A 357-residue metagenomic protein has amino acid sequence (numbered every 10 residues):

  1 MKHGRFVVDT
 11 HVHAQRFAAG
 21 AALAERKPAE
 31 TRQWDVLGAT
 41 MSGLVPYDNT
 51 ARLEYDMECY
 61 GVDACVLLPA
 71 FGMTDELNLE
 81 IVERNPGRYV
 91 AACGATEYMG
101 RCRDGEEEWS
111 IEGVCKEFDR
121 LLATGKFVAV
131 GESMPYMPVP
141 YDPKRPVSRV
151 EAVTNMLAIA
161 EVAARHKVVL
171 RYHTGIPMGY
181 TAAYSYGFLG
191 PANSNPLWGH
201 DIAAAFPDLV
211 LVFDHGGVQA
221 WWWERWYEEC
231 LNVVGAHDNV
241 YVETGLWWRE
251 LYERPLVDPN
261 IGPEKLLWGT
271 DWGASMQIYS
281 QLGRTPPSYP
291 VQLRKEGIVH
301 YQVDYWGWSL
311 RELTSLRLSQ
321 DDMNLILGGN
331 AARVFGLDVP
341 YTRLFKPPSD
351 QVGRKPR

Functional and structural regions predicted by a protein language model:
M1-A70, T74: An N-terminally biased module of ancient metal coordination in phosphate/nucleic-acid-related enzymes
V8-V12, A64-L67, V90-G94, V130-E132 (+4 more regions): Hydrophobic faces of well-ordered beta-strands that scaffold small-molecule active sites in alpha/beta enzyme cores
A14-P46, R103-E106, D142-P146, Y184-S185 (+1 more regions): Acidic/histidine-rich helix-loop elements that form or flank divalent-metal/phosphate-binding sites at the catalytic
Q15-F17, G72-T74, Y98-G100, Y136-V139 (+4 more regions): Active-site environment of divalent metal-dependent phosphoester hydrolases
E54-C59, E76-V90, E117-K126, A158-R165 (+3 more regions): Acidic (Asp/Glu)-rich catalytic clusters
G72-T181: Active-site gating/metal-coordination segments in enzymes
N155-A164, V169-E224: Active-site cradle of extracellular carbohydrate-active enzymes
S194-L197, V210-R357: H/E-rich (His + Asp/Glu) clusters that bind or coordinate divalent metals
